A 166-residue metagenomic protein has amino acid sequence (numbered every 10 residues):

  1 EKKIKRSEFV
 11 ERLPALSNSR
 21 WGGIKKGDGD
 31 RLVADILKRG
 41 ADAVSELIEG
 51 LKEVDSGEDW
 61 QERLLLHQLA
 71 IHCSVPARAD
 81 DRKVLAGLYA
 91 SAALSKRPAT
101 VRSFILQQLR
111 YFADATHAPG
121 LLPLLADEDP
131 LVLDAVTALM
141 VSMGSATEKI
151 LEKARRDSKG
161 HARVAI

Functional and structural regions predicted by a protein language model:
E1-K2, G27-R39, E49, D59-A79 (+5 more regions): Structural detector for internal amphipathic alpha-helices that build alpha-solenoid repeat scaffolds
E1-R31: N-terminal "cap/leader" segments of large eukaryotic alpha-helical scaffolds
S7, K83, R156-D157, V164: Positively charged, low-complexity intrinsically disordered regions
R12-L13, E46-L51, L85-A90, G120-L122 (+1 more regions): Buried hydrophobic core positions in alpha-solenoid tandem helical repeats
L13-I24, I36, L51-D55, A92-R97 (+2 more regions): Alpha-solenoid helical repeat architecture
G50-V54, R63, I71-H72, A86-A92: Surface-facing alpha-helical segments and adjacent helix-coil boundary elements at the starts of domains
K83-L88, D129, S158-G160: Alpha-helical scaffold repeats of the Armadillo/HEAT/TPR superfamily
